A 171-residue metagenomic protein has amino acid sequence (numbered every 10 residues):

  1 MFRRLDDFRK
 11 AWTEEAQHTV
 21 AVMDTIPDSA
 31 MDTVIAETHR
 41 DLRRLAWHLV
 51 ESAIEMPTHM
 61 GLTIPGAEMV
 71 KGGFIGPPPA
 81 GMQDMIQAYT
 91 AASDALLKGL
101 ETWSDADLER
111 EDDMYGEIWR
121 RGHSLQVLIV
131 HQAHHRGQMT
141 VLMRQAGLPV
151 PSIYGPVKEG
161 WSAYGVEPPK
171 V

Functional and structural regions predicted by a protein language model:
M1-A11: Extreme N-terminal tail/first-helix region
F2, A46, D94-L97: Generic N-terminal initiation segments characterized by hydrophobic and/or small/turn-forming residues
R4, T38, G81-M85, R121: Residue-level recognition of alpha-helical structural elements
R4-L5, R40, L96, D112: Intrinsically disordered, low-complexity regions enriched in Ser/Pro/Gly/Gln/His and often acidic
R9-T13, Q17-V20, D24, D28-F74 (+1 more regions): Short, contiguous alpha-helical
T58-H59, I64-W103: Helix-adjacent hinge/juxtasegments
W103-E111: Short, flexible active-site-proximal loops enriched in glycine and acidic residues
